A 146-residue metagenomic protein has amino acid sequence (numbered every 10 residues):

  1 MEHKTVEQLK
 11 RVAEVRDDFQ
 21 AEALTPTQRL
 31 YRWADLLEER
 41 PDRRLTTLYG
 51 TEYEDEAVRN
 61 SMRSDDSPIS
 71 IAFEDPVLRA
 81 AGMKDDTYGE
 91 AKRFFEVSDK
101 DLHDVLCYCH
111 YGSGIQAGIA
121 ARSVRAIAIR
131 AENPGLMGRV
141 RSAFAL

Functional and structural regions predicted by a protein language model:
E2-A145: Catalytic phosphate/metal-binding cores of nucleic-acid and nucleotide-processing enzymes, i.e., regions that mediate
